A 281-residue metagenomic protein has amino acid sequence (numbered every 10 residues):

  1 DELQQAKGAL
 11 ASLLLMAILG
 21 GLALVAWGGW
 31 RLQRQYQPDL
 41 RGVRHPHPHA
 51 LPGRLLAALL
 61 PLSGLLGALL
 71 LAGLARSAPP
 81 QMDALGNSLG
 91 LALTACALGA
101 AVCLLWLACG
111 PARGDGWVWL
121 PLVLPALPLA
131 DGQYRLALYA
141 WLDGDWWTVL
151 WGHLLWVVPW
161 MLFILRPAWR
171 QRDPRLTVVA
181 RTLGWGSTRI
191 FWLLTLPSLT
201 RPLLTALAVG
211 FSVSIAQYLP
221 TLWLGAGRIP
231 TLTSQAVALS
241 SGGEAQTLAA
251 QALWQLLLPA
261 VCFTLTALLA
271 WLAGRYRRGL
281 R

Functional and structural regions predicted by a protein language model:
D1-L3, A216-Q246: Glycine-rich helix-loop "coupling/hinge" segments at transmembrane-helix boundaries in multipass transporters
G8-W27, H49-R170, L194, S198-L219 (+2 more regions): Membrane-water interface segments at the C-terminal ends of transmembrane alpha-helices in multi-pass inner-membrane
G29-G53: Intracellular loop-helix junctions on the cytosolic face of multi-pass helical membrane proteins
Q35-V43, A270-R281: Short cytosolic juxtamembrane segments of multi-pass membrane proteins
N87, V178, S234, A238: Conserved adenine-binding aromatic site and its adjacent loop/helix in ATP-hydrolyzing domains
V118, T177-V178: Short alpha-helical segment that forms part of, or immediately flanks, the ligand-binding pocket in carbohydrate-active
R172-L176: Short glycine/proline-centered loop/turn elements that form peptide/ligand docking sites
V178-L199: Short helix-to-coil transition segments within interhelical loops that connect adjacent transmembrane helices
